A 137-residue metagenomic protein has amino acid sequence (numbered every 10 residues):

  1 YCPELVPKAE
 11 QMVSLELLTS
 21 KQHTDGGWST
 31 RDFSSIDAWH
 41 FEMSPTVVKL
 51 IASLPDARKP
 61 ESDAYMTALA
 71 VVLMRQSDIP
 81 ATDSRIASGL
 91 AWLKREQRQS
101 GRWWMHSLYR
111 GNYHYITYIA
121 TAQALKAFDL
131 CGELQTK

Functional and structural regions predicted by a protein language model:
Y1-E16, S20-S88, R98-T136: An alpha-helical repeat/solenoid feature that recognizes helix-turn-helix modules
